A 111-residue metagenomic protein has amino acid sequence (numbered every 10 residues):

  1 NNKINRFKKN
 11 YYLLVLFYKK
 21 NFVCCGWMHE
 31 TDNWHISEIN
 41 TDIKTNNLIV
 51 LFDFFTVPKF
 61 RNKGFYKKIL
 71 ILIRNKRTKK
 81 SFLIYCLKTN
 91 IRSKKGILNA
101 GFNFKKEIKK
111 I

Functional and structural regions predicted by a protein language model:
N1-L13: Short, basic/aromatic recognition patches
K9-Y11, F17-I49: Conserved acyl-donor/pantetheine-binding loop and adjacent beta-alpha core of acyl/acetyltransferases and related
T31, L51, L87-T89, K110: An acidic- and aromatic-residue-enriched active-site/binding cleft used to recognize and process polar
D53-K76, K95, N99: Conserved acetyl-CoA-binding loop-helix of GNAT-fold acetyltransferases
R77-K88: Conserved GNAT acetyl-CoA-binding A-motif
K88-I108: Conserved active-site alpha-helix within GNAT-family acetyltransferase domains
